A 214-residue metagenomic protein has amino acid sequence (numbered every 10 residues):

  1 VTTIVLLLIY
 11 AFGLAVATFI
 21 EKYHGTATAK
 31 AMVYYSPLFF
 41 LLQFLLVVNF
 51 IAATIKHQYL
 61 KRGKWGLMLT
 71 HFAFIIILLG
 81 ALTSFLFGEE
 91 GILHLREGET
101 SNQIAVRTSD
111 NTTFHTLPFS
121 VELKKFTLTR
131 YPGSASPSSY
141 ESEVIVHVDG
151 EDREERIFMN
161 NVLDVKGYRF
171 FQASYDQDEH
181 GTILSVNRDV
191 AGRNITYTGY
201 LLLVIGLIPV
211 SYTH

Functional and structural regions predicted by a protein language model:
T2-K56, G199-L201: Membrane-embedded alpha-helical segments of integral membrane proteins
Q58-G66: Membrane-interface helix-boundary motifs at transmembrane edges
G66-G88: Internal/C-terminal transmembrane anchor helices
L82-D189: Soluble non-transmembrane domains of integral membrane proteins
K166, L203-P209: C-terminal, active-site-flanking charged/polar segments
V190-L203: N-terminal membrane-entry
T213-H214: Conserved small/polar residues in nucleotide/adenosyl-binding loops
